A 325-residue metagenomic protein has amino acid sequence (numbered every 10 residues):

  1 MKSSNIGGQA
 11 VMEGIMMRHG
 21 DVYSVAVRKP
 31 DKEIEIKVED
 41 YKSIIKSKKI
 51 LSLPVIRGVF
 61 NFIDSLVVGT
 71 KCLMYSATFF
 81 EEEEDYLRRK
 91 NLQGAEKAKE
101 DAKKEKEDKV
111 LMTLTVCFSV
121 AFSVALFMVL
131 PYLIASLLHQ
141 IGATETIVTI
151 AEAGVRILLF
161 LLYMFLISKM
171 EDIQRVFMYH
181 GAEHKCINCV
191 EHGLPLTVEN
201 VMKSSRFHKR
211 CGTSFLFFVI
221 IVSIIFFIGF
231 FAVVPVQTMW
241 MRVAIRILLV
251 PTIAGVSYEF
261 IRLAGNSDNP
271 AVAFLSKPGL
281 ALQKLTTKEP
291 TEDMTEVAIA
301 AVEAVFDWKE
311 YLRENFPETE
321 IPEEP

Functional and structural regions predicted by a protein language model:
M1, N5, A10-V11, K46-S52 (+2 more regions): Cytosolic juxtamembrane amphipathic/interface segments immediately preceding and feeding into a transmembrane helix
M1-Q93: Divalent-cation
K2-G7, V11, I15-M17, K90-N91 (+5 more regions): Polar-ligand-bearing catalytic/cofactor-coordination segments of membrane-embedded or membrane-tethered inner-membrane
M17-Y23, T115-V124, R175-F177, F215: Alpha-helical transmembrane segments of integral membrane proteins, especially early/N-terminal helices
L53-Y75, F79, A151-F177, V250-N266: Hydrophobic alpha-helical membrane-embedded segments
Y75, F79, V120-T144, V219-I245 (+1 more regions): Juxtamembrane "helix exit" motif at the C-terminal ends of alpha-helical transmembrane segments in multi-pass membrane
Y86-Q140, T144-K169: Hydrophobic alpha-helical segments characteristic of transmembrane helices in integral membrane transporters
T115-V120, V148, E152, R156 (+7 more regions): Pore-lining and gate-forming transmembrane alpha-helices of multi-pass membrane transport proteins
